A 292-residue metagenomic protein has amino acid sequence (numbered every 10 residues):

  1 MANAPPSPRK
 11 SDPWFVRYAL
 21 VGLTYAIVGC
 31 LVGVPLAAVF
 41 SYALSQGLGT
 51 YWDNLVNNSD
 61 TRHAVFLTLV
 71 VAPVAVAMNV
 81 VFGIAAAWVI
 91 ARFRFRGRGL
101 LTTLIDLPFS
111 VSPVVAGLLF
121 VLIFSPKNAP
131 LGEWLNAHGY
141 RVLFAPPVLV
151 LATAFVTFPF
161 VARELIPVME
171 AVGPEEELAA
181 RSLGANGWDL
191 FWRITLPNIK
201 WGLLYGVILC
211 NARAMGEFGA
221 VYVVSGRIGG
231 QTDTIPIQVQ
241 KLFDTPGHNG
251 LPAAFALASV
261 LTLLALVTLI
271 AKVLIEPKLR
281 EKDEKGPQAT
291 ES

Functional and structural regions predicted by a protein language model:
N3-A38: N-terminal signal-anchor/first transmembrane alpha helix
P5-D12, L48-D53, G97-R98, G117-A154 (+2 more regions): Membrane-interfacial helix termini and adjacent extracytoplasmic/periplasmic loops of multi-pass transporters
P13-V16, Y51-D60, F218-A271: Interhelical loop and adjacent transmembrane-helix boundary motif in polytopic membrane transport permeases
A19-L23, V34, A38, G97 (+3 more regions): C-terminal transmembrane helix and the adjacent membrane-cytosol boundary/short C-terminal tail of inner/organellar
G22-I27, A77, L107, F155-G173 (+1 more regions): Transmembrane alpha-helices
A26-R62, L69-P73, A77, S225-T232: Short membrane-interfacial helix/loop motifs at transmembrane-helix boundaries
S59-R92, T103-L104: Transmembrane alpha-helix signature in integral membrane proteins
A85, V89-F120, E177, K200 (+1 more regions): Cytoplasmic-entry segments and transmembrane alpha-helices of multi-pass inner-membrane transporters
